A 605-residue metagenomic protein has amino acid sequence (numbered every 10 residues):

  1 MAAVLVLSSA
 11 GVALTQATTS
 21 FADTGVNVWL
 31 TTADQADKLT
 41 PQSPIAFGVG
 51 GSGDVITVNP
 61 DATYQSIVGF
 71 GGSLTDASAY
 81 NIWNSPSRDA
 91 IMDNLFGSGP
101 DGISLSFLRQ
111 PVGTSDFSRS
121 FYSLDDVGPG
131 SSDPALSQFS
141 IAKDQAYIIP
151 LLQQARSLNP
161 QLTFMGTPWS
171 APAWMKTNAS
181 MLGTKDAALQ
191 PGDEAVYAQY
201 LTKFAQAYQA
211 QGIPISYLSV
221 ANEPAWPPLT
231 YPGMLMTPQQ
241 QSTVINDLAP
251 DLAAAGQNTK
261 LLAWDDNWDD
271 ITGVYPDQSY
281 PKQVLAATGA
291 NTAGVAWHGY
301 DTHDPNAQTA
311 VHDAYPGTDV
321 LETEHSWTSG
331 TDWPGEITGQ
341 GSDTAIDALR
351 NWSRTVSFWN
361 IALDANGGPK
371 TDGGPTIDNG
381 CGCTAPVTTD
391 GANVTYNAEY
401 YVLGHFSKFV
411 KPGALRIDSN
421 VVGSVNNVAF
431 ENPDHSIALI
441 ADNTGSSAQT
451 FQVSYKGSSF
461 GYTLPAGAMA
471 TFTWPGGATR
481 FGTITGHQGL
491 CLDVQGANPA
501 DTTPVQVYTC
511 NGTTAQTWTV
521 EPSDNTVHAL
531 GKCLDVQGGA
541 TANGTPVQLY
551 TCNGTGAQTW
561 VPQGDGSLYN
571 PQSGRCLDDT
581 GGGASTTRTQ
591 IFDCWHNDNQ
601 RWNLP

Functional and structural regions predicted by a protein language model:
M1-A22: Secretory targeting and sorting signals
D23-P60, F164-G166, Q199-Y217, P227-R480: Substrate-binding and catalytic surfaces of secreted/luminal carbohydrate-active proteins
Q35-I215, M236, N246: N-terminal catalytic cores of secreted or lumenal carbohydrate-active enzymes
D54, V68-F70, I103-Q110, L162 (+9 more regions): Residue-level detector of short, conserved catalytic/binding motifs and their immediate flanks
S73, P111, A221, H298 (+1 more regions): Conserved residues at the C-terminal ends of beta-strands
S85-P86, A142-A146, P191-Q199, L235 (+8 more regions): Soluble non-cytosolic domains of exported or imported proteins
F117-F121, P172-A179, P224-L229, I271-V274 (+1 more regions): Short acidic/His/Gly/Ser-rich catalytic and metal-binding motifs that mark active-site loops of diverse hydrolases
A478-P605: Lectin-like carbohydrate-binding module/patch detector with strong preference for beta-trefoil
